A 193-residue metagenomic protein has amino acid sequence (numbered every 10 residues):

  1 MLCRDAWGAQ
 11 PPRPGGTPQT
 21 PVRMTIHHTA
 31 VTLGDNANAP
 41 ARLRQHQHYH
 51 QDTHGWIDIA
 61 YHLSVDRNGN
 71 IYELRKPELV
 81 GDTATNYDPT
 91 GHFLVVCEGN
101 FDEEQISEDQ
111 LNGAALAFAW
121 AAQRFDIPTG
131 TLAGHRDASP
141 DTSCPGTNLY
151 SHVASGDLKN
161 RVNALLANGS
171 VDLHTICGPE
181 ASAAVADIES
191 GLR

Functional and structural regions predicted by a protein language model:
M1-T29, R67-A84, D88-R193: Basic/polar, cationic surfaces and motifs that engage anionic cell-wall and phosphate/carboxylate ligands
P18-Q51: Active-site acidic/histidine clusters and adjacent loop/turn architecture that either coordinate catalytic ions
H46, H50-T53, G156, L165: Alpha-helix boundary/capping residues
H54-I57, R67: Glycine-/small-residue-enriched capping loops at alpha/beta junctions
A60: Short glycine-aspartate micro-motif
